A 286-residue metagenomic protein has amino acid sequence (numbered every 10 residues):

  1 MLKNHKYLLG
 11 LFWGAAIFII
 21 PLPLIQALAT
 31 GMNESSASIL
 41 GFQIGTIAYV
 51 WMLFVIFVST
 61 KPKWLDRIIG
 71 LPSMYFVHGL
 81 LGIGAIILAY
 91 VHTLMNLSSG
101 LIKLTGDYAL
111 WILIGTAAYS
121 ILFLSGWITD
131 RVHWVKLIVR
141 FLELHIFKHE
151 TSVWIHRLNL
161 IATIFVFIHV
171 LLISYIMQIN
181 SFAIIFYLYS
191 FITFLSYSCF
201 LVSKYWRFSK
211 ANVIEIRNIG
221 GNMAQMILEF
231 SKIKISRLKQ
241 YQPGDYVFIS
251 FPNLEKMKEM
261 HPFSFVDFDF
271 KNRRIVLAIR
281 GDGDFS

Functional and structural regions predicted by a protein language model:
M1-K6: Short, Lys/Arg-rich, polar N-terminal cytosolic tail immediately upstream of the first transmembrane signal-anchor
Y7-S196: Membrane-embedded alpha-helical bundles of multi-pass integral membrane proteins
Q43, D66, I102, L201 (+2 more regions): Generic detector of short alpha-helix boundary/capping microenvironments and adjacent low-complexity segments
I192-W206: C-terminal transmembrane-bundle signature of multipass membrane proteins, characterized by strong activation on
Y205-S286: Ferredoxin-reductase
